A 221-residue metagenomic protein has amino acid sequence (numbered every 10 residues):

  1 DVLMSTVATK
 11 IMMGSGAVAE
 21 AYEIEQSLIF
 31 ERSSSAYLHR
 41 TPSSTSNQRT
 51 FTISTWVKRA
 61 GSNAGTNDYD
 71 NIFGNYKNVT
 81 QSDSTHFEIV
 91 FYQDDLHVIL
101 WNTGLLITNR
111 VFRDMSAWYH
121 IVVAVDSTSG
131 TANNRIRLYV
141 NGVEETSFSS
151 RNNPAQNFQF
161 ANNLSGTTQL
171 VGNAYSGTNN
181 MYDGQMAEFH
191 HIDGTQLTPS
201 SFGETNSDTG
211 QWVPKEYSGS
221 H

Functional and structural regions predicted by a protein language model:
D1-A36, S201-S220: Enriched but not universal
T6-R32, S54-N63, D83-F158: Extracellular glycan-interaction surfaces
Y22-E23, T50-G61, Y139-N141, N179-T209: Extracellular, beta-strand-rich glycan-interacting domains
E31-F51, G104-R113, Y175-T178, V213-G219: Short surface loop/edge beta-strand patches of beta-sandwich-type extracellular domains that form ligand-contact sites
R49, N63-Y69, D83, G130-N134 (+2 more regions): Short loop/turn segments at connectors of secondary-structure elements within structured domains
I53-S54, A64-D83, L138, G172 (+1 more regions): Aromatic-rich beta-strand patches that line glycan-recognition/binding surfaces of extracellular proteins
Y76-Q81, T85, V90-Y92, Q159 (+1 more regions): Short, intrinsically disordered, charge-balanced linker/junction segments flanking boundaries in proteins
G104, F160-M186: Extracellular glycan-interaction patches encoded by glycine-rich segments
